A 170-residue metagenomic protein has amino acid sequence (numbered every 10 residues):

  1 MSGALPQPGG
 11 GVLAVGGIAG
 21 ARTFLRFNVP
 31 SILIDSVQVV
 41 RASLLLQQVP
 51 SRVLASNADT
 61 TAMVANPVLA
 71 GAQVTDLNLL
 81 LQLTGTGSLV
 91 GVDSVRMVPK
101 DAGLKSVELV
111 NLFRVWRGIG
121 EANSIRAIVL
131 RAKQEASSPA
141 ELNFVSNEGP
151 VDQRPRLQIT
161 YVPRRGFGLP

Functional and structural regions predicted by a protein language model:
M1-P170: Secreted, disulfide-rich extracellular signaling modules
